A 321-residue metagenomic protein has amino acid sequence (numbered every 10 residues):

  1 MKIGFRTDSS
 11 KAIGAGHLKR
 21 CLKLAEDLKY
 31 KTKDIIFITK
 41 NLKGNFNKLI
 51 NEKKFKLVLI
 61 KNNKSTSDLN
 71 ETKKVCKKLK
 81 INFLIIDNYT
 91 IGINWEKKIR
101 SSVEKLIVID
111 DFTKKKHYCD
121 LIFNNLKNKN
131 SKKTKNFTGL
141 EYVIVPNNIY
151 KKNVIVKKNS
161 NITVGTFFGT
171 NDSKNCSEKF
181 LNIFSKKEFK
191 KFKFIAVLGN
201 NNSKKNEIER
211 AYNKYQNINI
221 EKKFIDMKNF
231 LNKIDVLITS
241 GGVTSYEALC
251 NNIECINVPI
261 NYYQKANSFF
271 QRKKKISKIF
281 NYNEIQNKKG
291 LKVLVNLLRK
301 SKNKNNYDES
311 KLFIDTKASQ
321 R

Functional and structural regions predicted by a protein language model:
F5-A15, R20-D27, T39-N136: Active-site and donor-binding regions of nucleotide-sugar-utilizing enzymes
D34-N41, F194-G199: Short internal beta-strands
H117-N175, K205-N206: A nucleotide-sugar donor-handling region in carbohydrate enzymes
N161-K233: Donor-nucleotide binding loops and adjacent catalytic segments primarily of GT-B fold Leloir glycosyltransferases
N232-V243, I253: Acidic donor-binding loop of glycosyltransferase active sites
S245-G290: Catalytic binding pocket for nucleotide-activated donors in carbohydrate/polymer assembly enzymes
N296, D315-R321: C-terminal alpha-helical cap of glycosyltransferases
K302-T316: A short, well-ordered alpha-helix in the C-terminal region of glycosyltransferases
